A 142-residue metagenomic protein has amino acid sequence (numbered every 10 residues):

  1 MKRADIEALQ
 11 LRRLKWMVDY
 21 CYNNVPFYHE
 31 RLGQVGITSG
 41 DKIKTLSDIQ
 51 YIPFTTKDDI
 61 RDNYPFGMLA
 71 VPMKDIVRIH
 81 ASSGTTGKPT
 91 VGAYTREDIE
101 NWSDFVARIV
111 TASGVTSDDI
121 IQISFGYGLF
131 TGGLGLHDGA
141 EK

Functional and structural regions predicted by a protein language model:
M1-A81, T86-D104, R108-A112, T116-S117: Nucleotide 5′-phosphate-binding alpha/beta core
G84, E141-K142: Solvent-exposed polar/charged
T111-A140: Conserved AMP-binding loop of ANL adenylate-forming enzymes
